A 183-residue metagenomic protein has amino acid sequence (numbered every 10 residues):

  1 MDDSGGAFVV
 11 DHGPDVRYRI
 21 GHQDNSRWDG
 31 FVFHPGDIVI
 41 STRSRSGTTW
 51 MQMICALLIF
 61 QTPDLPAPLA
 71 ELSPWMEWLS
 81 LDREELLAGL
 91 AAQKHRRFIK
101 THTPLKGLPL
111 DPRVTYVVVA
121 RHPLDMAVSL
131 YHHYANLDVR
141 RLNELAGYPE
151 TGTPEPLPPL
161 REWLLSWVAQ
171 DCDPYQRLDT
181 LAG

Functional and structural regions predicted by a protein language model:
M1-G183: PAPS-dependent sulfotransferase catalytic domain
